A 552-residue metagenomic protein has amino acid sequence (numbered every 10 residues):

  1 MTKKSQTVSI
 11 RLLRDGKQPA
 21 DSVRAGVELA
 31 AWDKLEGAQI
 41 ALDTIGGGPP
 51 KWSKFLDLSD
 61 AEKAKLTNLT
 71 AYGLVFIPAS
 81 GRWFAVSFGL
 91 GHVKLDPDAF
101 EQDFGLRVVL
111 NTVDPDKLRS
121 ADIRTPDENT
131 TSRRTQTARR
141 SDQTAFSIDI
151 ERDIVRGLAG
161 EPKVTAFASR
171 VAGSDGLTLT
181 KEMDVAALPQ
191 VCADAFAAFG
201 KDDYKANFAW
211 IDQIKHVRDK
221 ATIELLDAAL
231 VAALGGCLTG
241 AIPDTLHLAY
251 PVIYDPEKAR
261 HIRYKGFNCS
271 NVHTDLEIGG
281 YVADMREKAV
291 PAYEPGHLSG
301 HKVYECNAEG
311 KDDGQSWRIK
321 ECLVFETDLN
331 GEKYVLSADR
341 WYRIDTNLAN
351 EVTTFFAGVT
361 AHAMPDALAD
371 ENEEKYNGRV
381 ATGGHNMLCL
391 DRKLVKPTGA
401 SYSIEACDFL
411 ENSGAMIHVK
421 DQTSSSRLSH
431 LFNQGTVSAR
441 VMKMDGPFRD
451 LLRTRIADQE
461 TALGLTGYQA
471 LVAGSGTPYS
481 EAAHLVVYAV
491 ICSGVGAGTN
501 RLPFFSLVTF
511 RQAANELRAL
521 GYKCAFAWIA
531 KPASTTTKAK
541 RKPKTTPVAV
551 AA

Functional and structural regions predicted by a protein language model:
M1-G157: Long, charged/polar, low-complexity intrinsically disordered N-terminal extensions that precede catalytic
K3-S5, R24, S80, L90 (+5 more regions): Extended catalytic cores and adjacent scaffolds of nucleotide/polyanion-binding enzymes
F55-L69, A193-F196, T382-C407, G476-P478: Active-site metal-binding core of divalent-cation-utilizing nuclease and nuclease-like domains
A61-A71, L431-V441, L463-G474, L507-A513: Short, charged, amphipathic alpha-helix that recurs within catalytic cores of restriction-modification and other
I150-L368: Long, charge-dense tracts
I344-I404, A527-A530, T537: Catalytic-core elements of nucleic-acid end-processing and repair enzymes
D408-D421: Conserved catalytic cores of phosphodiester-cleaving nucleases, focusing on short active-site segments
Q422-L463: Catalytic cores of nucleic-acid endonucleases
